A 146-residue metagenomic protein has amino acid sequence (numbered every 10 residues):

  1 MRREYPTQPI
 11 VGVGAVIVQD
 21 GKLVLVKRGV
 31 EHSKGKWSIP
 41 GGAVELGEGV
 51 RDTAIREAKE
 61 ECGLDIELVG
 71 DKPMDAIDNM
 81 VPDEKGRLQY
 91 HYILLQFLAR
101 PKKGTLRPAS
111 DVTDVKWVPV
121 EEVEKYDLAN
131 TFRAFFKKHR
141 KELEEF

Functional and structural regions predicted by a protein language model:
M1-V16, D20, R87: Acidic, metal-coordinating catalytic segment for phosphate/diphosphate chemistry, firing primarily on the Nudix
V11-V13, G21, I93-L95, T113: Change "...and in nucleic-acid phosphodiester-cleaving endonucleases..." to "...and in nucleic-acid processing enzymes
I17-V18, L25, A99-P101, W117: Conserved hydrophobic "DFG−1" position in protein kinase catalytic cores
K22-E60: Conserved Nudix-box catalytic region and its N-terminal flanking loop in Nudix hydrolases and closely related
G63-K103: Active-site segment of metal-dependent pyrophosphate-handling enzymes, primarily the Nudix hydrolase catalytic core
Q96-L98, R107-F136: NUDIX/MutT-family hydrolases
